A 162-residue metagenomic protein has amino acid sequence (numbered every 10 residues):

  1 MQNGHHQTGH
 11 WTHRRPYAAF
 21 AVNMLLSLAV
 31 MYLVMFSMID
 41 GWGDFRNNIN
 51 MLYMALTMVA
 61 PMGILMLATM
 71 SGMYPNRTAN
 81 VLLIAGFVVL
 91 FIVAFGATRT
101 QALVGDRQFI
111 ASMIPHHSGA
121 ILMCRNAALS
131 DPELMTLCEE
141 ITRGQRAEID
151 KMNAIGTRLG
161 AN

Functional and structural regions predicted by a protein language model:
Q2-N162: Alpha-helical membrane segments of multi-pass proteins
